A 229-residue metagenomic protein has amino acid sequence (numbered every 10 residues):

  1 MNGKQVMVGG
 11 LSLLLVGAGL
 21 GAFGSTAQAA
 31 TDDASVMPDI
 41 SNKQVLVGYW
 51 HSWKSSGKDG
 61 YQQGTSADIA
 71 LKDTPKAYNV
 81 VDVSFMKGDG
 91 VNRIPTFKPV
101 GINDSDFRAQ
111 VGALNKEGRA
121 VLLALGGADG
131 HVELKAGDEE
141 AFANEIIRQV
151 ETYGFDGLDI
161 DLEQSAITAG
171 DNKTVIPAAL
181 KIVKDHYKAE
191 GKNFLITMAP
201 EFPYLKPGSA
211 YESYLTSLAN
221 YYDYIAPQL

Functional and structural regions predicted by a protein language model:
M1-G10, T26-Q28: Bacterial Sec-dependent N-terminal signal peptides
L11-G19: Hydrophobic core
G19-S35: Sec-dependent signal peptide cleavage junction
A30-L229: Chitinase-like catalytic core of GlcNAc-active glycosidases
